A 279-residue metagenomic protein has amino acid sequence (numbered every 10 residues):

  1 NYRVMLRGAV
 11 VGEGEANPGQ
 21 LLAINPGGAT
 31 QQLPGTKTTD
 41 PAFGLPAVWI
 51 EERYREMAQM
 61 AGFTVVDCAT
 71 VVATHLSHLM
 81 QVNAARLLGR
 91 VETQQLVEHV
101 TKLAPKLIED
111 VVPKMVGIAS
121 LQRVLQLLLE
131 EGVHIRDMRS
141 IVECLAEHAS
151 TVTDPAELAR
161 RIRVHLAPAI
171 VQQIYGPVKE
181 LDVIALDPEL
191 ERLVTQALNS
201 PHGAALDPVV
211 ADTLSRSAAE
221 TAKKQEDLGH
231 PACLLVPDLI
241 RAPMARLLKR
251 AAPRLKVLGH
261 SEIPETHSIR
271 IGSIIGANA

Functional and structural regions predicted by a protein language model:
N1-A279: Membrane-embedded alpha-helical signal segments
